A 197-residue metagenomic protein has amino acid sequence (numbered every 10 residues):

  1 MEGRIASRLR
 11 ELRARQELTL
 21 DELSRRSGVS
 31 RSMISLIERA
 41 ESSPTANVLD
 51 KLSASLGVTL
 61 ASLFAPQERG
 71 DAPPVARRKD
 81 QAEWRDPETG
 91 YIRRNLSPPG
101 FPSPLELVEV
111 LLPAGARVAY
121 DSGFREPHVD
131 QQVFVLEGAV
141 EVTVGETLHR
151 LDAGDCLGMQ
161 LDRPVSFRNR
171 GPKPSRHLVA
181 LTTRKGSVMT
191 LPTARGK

Functional and structural regions predicted by a protein language model:
S7-S24: Short basic helix-loop element that most often maps to the first helix and adjoining turn of HTH DNA-binding modules
R13, L23, V48-L56, S62-F64: Hydrophobic micro-packing sites on short alpha-helices
S30-P44: Recognition helix of helix-turn-helix/homeodomain-like DNA-binding domains that insert into the DNA major groove
P66-I92: Short, charged recognition helix plus adjacent turn of helix-turn-helix-like nucleic-acid-binding domains
A82-S122, D130, A180: A short glycine-rich, His/Asp/Glu-containing loop-to-beta-strand
Y91-I92, S103, D152-A153, L161-S187: Ligand-binding loop in jelly-roll beta-barrel domains
L96, G145-Q160: Short acidic-glycine-tyrosine-enriched beta hairpin
P127-V144: Glycine- and acidic-residue-biased ligand/ion/polar-headgroup-sensing regions
